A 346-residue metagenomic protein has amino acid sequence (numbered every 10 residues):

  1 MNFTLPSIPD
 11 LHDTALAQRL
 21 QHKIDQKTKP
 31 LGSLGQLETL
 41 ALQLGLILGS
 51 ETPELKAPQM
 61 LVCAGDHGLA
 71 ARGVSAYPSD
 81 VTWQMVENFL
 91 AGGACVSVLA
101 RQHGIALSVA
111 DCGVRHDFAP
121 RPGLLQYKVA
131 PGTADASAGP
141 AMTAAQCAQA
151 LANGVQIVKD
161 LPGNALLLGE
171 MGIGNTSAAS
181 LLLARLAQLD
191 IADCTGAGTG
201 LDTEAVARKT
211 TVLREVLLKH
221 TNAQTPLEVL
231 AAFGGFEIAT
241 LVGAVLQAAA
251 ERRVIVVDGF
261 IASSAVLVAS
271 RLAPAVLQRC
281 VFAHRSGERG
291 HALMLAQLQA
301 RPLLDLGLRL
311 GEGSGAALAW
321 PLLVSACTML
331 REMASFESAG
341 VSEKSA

Functional and structural regions predicted by a protein language model:
M1-A346: N-terminal loops that bind phosphate or other acidic moieties and the adjacent beta-alpha structural core
